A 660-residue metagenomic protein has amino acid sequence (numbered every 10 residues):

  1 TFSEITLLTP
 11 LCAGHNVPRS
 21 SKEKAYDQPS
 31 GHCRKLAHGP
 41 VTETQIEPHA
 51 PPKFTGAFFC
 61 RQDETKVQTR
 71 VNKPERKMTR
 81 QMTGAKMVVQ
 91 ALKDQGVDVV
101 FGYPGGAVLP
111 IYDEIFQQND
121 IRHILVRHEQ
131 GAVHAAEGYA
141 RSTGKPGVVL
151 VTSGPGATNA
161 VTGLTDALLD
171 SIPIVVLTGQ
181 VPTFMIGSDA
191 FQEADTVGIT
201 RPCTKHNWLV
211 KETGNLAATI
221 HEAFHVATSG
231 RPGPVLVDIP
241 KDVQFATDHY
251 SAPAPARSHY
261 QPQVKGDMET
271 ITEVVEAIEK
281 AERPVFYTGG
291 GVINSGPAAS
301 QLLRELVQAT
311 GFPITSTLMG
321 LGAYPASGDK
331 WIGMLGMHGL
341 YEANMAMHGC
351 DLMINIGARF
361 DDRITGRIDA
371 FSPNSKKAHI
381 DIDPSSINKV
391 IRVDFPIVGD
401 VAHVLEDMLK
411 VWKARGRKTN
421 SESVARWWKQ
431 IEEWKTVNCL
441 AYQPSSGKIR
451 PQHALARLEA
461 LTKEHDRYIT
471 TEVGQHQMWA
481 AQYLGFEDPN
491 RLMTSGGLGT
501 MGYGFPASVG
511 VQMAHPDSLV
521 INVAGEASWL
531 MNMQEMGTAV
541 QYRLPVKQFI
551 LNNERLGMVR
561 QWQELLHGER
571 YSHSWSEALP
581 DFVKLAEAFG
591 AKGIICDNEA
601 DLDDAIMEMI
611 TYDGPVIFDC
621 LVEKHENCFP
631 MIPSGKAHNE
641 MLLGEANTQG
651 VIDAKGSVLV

Functional and structural regions predicted by a protein language model:
M78-T79, G214, Y250-A252, E276 (+4 more regions): Phosphate/pyrophosphate-binding active-site segments
A85-V97, G138-G144, L168, V226-G230 (+6 more regions): Glycine-rich phosphate/diphosphate-binding loops that line cofactor/substrate pockets in enzymes
V88-V89, K93, V97, I111-I115 (+2 more regions): Active-site diphosphate/adenylate-binding microenvironment
V99, L109-T183, Y341-D361, M478-L556: Thiamine diphosphate
R141, G290-A378, F486-D517, L530-Q534 (+4 more regions): Glycine-rich, anion-gripping cofactor-binding loops and their flanking helix/strand elements in enzyme active sites
L177, M185, D189-Q192, N344 (+5 more regions): Thiamine diphosphate
T178-T219, F224, K241, G320-R426 (+1 more regions): Glycine-rich, acidic loop regions that bind phosphate or pyrophosphate groups
E222, V226-K280, C439-L440, L643: Conformationally flexible catalytic loops at phosphate/diphosphate-handling active centers
